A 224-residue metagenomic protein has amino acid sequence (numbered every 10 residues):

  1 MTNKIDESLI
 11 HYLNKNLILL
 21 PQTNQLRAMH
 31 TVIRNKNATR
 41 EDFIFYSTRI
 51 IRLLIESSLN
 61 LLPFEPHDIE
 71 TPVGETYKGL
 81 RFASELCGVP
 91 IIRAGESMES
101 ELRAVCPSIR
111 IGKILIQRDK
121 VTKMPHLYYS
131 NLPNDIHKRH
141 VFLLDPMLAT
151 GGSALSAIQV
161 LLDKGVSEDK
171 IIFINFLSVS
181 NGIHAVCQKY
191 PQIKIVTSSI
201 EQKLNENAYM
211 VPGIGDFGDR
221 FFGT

Functional and structural regions predicted by a protein language model:
M1-T224: PRPP-associated nucleotide enzymes
